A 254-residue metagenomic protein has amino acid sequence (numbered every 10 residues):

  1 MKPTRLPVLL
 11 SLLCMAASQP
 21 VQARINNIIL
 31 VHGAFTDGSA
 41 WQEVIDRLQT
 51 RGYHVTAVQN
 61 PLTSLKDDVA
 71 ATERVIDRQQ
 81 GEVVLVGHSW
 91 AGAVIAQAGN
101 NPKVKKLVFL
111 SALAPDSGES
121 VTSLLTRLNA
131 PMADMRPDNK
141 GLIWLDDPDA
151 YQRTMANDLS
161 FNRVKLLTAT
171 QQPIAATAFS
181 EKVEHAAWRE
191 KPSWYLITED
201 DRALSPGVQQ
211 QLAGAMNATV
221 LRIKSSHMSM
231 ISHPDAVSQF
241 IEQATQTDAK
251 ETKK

Functional and structural regions predicted by a protein language model:
I25-L65: Conserved HGGG/HGGXW glycine-rich cap/lid loop of the alpha/beta-hydrolase fold
T50, H54-V84, A98-N101, T122-T126: Active-site loop/oxyanion-hole signature of alpha/beta-hydrolase fold enzymes
V86-G87, A91, I95: Gly/Ala-rich beta-loop-alpha elbow adjacent to hydrolase catalytic centers
K103-V104, V108-P148, Q152, A175-A178: Flexible "cap/lid" loop of the alpha/beta hydrolase fold
L166-A187: Active-site nucleophile elbow and catalytic-triad environment of alpha/beta-hydrolase enzymes
Y195-I197: Short beta-strand/loop motif that positions the catalytic acidic residue of the alpha/beta-hydrolase fold
E199-K224, A244: Conserved loop-alpha-helix segment in the C-terminal half of the alpha/beta-hydrolase fold that carries the catalytic
I231-T245: Post-His helix in hydrolase/transferase enzymes
